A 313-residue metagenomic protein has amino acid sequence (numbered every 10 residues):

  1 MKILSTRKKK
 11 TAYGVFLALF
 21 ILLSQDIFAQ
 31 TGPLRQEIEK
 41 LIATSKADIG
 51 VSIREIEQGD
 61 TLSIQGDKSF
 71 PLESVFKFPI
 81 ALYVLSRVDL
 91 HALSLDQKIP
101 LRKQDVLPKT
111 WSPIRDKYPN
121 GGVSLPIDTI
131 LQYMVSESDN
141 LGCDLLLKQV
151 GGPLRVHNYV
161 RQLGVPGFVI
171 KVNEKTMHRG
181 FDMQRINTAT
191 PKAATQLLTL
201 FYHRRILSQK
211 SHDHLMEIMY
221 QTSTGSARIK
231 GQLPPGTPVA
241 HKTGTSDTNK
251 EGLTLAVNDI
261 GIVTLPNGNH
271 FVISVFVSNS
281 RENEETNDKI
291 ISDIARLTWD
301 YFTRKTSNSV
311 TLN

Functional and structural regions predicted by a protein language model:
K2-F16: Bacterial N-terminal signal peptides that target proteins for export
G14-D26: Bacterial N-terminal signal peptides
I27-K68, D247: Beta-lactamase-like hydrolase cores
Q30-T44, K148-Q149, P153, Q196-A227 (+2 more regions): Structured C-terminal helix/loop/strand segments within mature extracytoplasmic catalytic/sensor domains
I56, L95-S112, V150-G151, I218 (+1 more regions): Acidic helix-start/capping segments at beta-turn-to-alpha-helix junctions
G59, P71-L101, M134, I273: Active-site SXXK
V106-D144: Conserved catalytic neighborhood of penicillin-recognizing serine enzymes
V123, D144-I206: Mid-domain, small-residue-enriched loop/turn segments at the edges of structured enzyme/sensor domains
